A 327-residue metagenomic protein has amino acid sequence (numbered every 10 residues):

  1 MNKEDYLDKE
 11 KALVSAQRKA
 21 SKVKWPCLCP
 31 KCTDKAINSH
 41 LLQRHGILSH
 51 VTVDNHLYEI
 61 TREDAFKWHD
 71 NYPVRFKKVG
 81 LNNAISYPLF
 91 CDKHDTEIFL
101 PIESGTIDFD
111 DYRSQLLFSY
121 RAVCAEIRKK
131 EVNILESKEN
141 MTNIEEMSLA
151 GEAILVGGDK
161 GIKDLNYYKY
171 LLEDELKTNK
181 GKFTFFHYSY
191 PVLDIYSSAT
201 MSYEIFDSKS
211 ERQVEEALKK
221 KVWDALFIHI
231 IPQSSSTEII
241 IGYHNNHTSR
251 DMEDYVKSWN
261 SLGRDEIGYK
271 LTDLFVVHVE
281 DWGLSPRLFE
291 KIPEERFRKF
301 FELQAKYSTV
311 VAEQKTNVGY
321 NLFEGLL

Functional and structural regions predicted by a protein language model:
M1-T96, L100-I102: An N-terminal structural lobe/cap that precedes and organizes the functional/catalytic core across diverse proteins
L7, K11-S15, L42, Y58 (+7 more regions): Generic detector of well-ordered alpha-helical segments enriched in charged/polar residues, highlighting helical
P30, H94, E126, S198-T200 (+1 more regions): Structured loops at beta-to-helix junctions and adjacent beta-edge loops in soluble globular domains
Q43, C91, D110, S114 (+1 more regions): General structural signal for secondary-structure boundaries
F66-D70, G80, K130-E136, L284-P286: Noncatalytic linker/hinge segments flanking ATPase motor cores
K67-W68, Y120-C124, T272-V276: Short C-terminal domain-edge/linker segments immediately following a structured domain
E103-G161: Long, hydrophobic, well-ordered secondary-structure blocks that form the structural core and pocket-lining surfaces
I154, G158-L327: Charge-dense, low-complexity intrinsically disordered regions
